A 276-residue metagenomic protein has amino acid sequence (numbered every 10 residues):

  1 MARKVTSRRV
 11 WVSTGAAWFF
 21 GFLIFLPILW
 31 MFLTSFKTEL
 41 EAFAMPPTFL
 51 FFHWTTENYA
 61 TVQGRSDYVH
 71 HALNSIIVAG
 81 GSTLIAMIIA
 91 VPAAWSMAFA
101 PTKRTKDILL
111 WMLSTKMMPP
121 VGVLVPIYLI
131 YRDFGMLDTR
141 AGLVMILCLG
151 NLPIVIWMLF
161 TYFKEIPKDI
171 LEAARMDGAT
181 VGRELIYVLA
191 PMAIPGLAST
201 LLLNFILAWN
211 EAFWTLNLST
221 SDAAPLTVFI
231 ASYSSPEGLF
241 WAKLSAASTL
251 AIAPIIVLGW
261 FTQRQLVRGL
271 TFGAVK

Functional and structural regions predicted by a protein language model:
M1-K276: A hydrophobic, multi-pass inner-membrane permease signature
